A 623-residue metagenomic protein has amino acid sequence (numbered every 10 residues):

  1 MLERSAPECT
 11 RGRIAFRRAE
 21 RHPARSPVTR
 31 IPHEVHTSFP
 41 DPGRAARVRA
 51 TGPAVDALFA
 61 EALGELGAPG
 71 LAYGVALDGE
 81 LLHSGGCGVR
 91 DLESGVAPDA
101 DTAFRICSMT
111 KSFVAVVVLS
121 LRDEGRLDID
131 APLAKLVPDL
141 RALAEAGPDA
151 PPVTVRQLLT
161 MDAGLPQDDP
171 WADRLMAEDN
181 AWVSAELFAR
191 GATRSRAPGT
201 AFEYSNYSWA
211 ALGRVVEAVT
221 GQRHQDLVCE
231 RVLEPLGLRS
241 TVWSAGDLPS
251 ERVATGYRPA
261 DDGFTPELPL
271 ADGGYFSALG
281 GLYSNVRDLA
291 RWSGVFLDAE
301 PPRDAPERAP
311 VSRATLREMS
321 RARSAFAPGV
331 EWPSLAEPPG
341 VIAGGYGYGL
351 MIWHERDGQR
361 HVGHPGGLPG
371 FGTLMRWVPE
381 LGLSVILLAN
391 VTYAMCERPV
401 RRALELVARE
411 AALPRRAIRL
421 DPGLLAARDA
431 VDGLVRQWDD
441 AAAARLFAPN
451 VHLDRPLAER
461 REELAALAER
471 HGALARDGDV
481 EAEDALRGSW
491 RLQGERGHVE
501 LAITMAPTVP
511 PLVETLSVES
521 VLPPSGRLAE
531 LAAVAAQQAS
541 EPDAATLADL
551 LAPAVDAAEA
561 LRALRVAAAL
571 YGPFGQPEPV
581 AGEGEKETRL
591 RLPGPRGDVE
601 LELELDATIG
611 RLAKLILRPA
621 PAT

Functional and structural regions predicted by a protein language model:
R44-I106, R126-D128, A142-E145, A189-A192 (+2 more regions): Short, conserved catalytic-motif segment at the N-terminal edge
D56-F59, Y73, G79, R105-D130 (+2 more regions): Active-site SXXK
E80-L92, E145-G367: Short, surface-exposed loop or secondary-structure junction motifs that flank catalytic or metal-binding residues
Y275-Y283, V362-A394: Glycine-rich phosphate/pyrophosphate-binding beta-alpha loops
S324, P328-W332, L387-E459, T515-D556: Short, gly/Ser/Thr-rich active-site loops of penicillin-recognizing serine hydrolases
A441-E483, A545-T588, L592: Short solvent-exposed beta->alpha transition segments
G478-R527, G582-T623: Exposed beta-sheet edge and beta->alpha loop/turn motif
